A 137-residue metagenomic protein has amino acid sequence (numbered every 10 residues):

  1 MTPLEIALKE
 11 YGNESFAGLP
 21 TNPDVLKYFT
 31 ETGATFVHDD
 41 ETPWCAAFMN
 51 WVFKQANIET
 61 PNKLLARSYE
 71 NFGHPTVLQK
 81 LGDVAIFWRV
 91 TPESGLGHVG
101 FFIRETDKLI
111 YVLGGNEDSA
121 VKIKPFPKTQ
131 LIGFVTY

Functional and structural regions predicted by a protein language model:
M1, Q79, T136-Y137: Short intrinsically disordered terminal tails
M1-A56: N-terminal capping segments
L4, I110, I132: A broad, low-specificity signal marking well-ordered, structured residues that form hydrophobic/aromatic
I58-K122: ...with weaker cross-activation on analogous glycine-rich loops/strands in unrelated enzymes
K122-K128: Short amphipathic beta-strand/extended segments with alternating polar/hydrophobic composition
T129-Y137: Low-complexity, Gly/Ser/Thr/Pro-rich intrinsically disordered linker/tail segments
